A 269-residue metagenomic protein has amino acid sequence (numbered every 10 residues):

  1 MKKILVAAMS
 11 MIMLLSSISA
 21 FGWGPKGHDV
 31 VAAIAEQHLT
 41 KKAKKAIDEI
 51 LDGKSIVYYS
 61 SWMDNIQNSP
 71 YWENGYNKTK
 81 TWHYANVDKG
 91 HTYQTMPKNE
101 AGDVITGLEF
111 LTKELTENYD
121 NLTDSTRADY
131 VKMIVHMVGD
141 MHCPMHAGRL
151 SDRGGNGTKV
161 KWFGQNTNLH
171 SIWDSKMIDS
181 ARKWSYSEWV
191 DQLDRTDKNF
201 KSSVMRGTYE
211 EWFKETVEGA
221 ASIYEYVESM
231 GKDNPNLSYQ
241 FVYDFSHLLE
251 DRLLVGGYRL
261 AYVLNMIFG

Functional and structural regions predicted by a protein language model:
M1-I4: Positively charged n-region of N-terminal signal peptides that target proteins for export
V6-M11: Sec-dependent N-terminal signal peptides
F21-M137, P144, R149-G269: N-terminal, motif-rich segments that launch catalysis or mediate targeting to/interaction with membranes, typified by
